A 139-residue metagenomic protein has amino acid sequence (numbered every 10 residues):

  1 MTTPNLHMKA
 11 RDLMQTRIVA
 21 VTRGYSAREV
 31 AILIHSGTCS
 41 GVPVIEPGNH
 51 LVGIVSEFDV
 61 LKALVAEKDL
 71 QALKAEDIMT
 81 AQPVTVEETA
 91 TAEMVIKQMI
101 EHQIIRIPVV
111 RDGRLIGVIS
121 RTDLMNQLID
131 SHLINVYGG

Functional and structural regions predicted by a protein language model:
M1-G139: Tandem CBS (Cystathionine beta-synthase) repeat/Bateman regulatory domains
